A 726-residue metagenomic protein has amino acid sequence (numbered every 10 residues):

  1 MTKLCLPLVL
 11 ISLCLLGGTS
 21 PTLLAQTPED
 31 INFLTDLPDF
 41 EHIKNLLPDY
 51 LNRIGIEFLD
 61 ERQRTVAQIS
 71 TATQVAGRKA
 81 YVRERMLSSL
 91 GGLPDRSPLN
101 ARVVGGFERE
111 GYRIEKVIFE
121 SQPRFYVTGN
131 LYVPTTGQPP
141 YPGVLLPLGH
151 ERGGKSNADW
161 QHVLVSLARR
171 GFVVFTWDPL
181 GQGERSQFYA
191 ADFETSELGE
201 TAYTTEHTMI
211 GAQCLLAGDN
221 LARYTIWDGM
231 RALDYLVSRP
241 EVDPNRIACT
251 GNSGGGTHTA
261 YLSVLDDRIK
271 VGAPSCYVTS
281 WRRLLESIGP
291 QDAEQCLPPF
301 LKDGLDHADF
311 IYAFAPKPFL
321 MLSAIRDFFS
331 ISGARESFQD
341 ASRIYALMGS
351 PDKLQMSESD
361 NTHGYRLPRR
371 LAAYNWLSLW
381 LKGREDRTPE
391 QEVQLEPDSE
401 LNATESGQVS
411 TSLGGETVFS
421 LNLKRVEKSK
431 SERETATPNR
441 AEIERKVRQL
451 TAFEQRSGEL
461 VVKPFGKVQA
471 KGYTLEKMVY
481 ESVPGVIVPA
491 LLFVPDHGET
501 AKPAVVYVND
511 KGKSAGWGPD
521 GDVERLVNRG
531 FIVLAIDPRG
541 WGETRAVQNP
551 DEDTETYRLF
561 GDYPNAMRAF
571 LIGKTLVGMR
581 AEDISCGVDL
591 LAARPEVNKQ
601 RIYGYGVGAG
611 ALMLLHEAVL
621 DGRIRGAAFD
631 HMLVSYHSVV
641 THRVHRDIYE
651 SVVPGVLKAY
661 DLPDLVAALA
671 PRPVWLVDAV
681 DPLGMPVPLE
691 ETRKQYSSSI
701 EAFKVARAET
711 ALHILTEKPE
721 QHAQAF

Functional and structural regions predicted by a protein language model:
M1-L4: Positively charged n-region of N-terminal signal peptides that target proteins for export
P7-G18: Bacterial N-terminal signal peptides
G17, L23-A25: Boundary at the C-terminal end of the N-terminal hydrophobic targeting segment
Q26-Y126, H307, A315, F319-P489 (+7 more regions): Alpha/beta-hydrolase-fold serine-hydrolase catalytic core, especially in secreted/extracellular enzymes
Y132-P134, P147, W177, T250-N252 (+13 more regions): Generic beta-strand/beta-sheet core signal
Q138-M230, V237-S238, T279-P290, C296 (+2 more regions): Cap/lid segment of the alpha/beta-hydrolase catalytic domain
E151, R231-D303, E582, C586-A668: Primarily recognizes the serine-hydrolase "nucleophile elbow" in alpha/beta-hydrolase and SGNH/GDSL folds
C249-G254, T259-L285, G289-A293, P298-H307 (+4 more regions): Catalytic-domain carbohydrate-binding cleft regions of carbohydrate-active enzymes
